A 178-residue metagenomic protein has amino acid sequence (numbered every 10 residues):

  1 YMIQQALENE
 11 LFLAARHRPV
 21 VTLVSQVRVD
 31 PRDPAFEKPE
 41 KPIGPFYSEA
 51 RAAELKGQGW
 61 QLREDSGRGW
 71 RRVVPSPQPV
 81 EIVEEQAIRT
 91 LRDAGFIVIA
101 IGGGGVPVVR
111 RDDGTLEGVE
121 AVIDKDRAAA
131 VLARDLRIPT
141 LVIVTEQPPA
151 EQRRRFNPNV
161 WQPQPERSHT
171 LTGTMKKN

Functional and structural regions predicted by a protein language model:
Y1-I97: Ligand-binding beta-strand-loop-alpha-helix segment within the catalytic cores of soluble metabolic enzymes
Y1-R16, P75-R92, A100-P107, R111-R137 (+2 more regions): Polyanion-binding loop/helix "lid" in catalytic or ligand-binding cores
S25, I143-E146: Cofactor-binding loop segments of dinucleotide-utilizing enzymes, especially the Rossmann-like FAD- and NAD(P)+-binding
P31-R32, V106-R110, A150-R153: Short acidic/glycine-rich loop or secondary-structure boundary segments that cap or lie
E37-K41, G114-L116, P139: General N-terminal targeting signals
